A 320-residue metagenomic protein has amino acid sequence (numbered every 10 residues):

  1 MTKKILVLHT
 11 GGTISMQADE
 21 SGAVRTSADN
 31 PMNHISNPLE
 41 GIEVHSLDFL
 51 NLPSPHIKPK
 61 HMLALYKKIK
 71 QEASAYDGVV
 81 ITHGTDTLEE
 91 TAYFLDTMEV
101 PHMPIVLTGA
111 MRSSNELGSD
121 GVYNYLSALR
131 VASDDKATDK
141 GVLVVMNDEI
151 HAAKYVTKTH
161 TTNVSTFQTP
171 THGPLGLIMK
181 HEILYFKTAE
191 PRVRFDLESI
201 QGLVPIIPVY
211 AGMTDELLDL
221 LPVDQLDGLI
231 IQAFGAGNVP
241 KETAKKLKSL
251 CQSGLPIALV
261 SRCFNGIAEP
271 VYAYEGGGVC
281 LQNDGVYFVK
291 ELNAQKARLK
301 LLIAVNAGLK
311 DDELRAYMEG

Functional and structural regions predicted by a protein language model:
M1-K70, K245, N265, F288: ATP/NTP phosphate-donor binding region
T2, L8-G12, A28-P38, A152-I231 (+2 more regions): Accessory alpha-helical/coil subdomains and C-terminal extensions that flank or cap enzyme catalytic cores
L8-T10, I81-H83, V106-G109, L143-N147 (+3 more regions): Short beta-strand segments
S21-D29, Y93-I105, G121-S127, K158-V164 (+1 more regions): A glycine- and small-aliphatic-rich helix-loop capping segment at beta-alpha/alpha-beta transitions that lines
D77-G78, G228: Structural motif
G84-M103, V239-K248: Short Gly/Thr/Asp-enriched flexible loops that form oxyanion-binding sites at enzyme active sites
L107-M179: Internal gly/pro-rich beta-alpha loop/helix module that stabilizes soluble enzyme cofactors or their anionic handles
K241-G320: ATP/nucleoside-binding phosphotransfer catalytic cores, i.e., glycine-rich phosphate-binding loops
